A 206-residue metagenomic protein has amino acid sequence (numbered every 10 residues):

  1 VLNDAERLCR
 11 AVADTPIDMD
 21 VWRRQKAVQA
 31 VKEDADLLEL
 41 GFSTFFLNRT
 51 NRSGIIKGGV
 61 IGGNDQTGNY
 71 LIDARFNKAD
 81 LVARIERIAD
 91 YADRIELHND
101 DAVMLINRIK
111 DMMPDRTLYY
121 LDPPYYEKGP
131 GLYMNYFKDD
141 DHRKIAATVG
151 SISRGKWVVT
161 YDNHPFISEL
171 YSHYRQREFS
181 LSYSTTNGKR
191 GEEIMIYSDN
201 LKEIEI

Functional and structural regions predicted by a protein language model:
L2-Y120, P124-G131, S151, H164: SAM-dependent nucleic-acid methyltransferase catalytic core
L132-Y136: Short glycine-enriched, charge-decorated loop/helix-capping segments at active-site entrances that position
K138-I206: Long, positively charged, glycine-interspersed low-complexity recognition regions
